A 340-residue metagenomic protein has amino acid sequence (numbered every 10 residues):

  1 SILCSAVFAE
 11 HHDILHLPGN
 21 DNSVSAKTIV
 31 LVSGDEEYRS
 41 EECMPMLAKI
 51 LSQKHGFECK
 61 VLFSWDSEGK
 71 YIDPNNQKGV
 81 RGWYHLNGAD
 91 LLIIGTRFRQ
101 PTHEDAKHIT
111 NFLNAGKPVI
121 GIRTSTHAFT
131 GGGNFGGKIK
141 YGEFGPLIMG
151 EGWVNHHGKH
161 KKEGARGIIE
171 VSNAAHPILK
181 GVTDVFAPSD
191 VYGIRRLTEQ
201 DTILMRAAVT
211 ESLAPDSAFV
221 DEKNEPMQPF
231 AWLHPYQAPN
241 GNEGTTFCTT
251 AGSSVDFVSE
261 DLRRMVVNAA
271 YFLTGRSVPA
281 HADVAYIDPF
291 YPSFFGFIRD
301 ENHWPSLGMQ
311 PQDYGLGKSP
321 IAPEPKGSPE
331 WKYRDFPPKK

Functional and structural regions predicted by a protein language model:
S1-A6: Bacterial N-terminal signal peptides
E10-V24, E42-C43, Q53-K54, S212-L213 (+1 more regions): Extracellular ligand-binding/catalytic regions of CAZymes and related secreted enzymes and adhesion modules
H11-I14, S52, E58, Q77 (+2 more regions): Catalytic beta-strand/loop cores that center a nucleophilic Ser/Cys/Thr and support acyl-enzyme chemistry
L15-D21, V30-V32, E36-A128: Helical hinge/lid and interdomain linker segments adjacent to catalytic or ligand-binding clefts that mediate domain
K27: Nucleotide donor/acceptor-binding cores
V30, I120, T202-L204, F247-T249: Hydrophobic/aromatic beta-strand patches that form the interior of the parallel beta-sheet core in alpha/beta enzyme
I50, E143-G145, M149-W153, V171 (+3 more regions): Oxidoreductase and adenylate-handling cofactor-binding alpha/beta cores
I94, F98-G181: A glycine-rich, often tryptophan-bearing local segment used as a flexible ligand/cofactor-contacting loop or short
